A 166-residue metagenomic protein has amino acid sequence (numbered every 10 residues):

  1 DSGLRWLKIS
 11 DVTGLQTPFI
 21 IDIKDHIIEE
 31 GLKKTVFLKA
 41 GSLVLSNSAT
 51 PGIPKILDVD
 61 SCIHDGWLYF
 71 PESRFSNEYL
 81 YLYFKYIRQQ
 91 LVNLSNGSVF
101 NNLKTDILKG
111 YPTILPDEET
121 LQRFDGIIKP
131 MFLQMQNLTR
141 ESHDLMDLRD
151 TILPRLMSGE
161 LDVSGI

Functional and structural regions predicted by a protein language model:
G3-A40, L57-D58, C62-D65: Sequence-specific dsDNA recognition surfaces
K8, Y69-P71, P112: Short, well-ordered beta-strand micro-motif
G14-L15, G52-P54, N77: Short, acidic Gly/Pro/Ser/Thr-rich loop/turn segments
V44-S46: A generic structural signal for residues embedded in beta-strands
P54, C62, E72, Y86-Q89: FAD-binding core of flavoproteins
I63-Y83: Short peripheral tails and domain-boundary helices/loops at the edges of structured domains
F75, L82, Y86-Q90, L94-G97 (+2 more regions): Amphipathic alpha-helical coiled-coil/heptad-repeat segments
